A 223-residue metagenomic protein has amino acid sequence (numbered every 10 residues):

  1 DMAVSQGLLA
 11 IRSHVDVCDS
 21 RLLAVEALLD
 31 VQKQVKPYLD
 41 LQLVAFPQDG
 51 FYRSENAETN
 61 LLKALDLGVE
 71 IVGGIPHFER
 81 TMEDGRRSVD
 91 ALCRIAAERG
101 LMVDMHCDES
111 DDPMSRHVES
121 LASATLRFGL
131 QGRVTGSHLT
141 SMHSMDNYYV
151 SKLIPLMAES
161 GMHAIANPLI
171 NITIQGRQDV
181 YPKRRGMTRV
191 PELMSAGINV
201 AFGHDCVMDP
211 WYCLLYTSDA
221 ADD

Functional and structural regions predicted by a protein language model:
D1, G68-I71, H117-T135, A158-H163 (+1 more regions): Active-site gating loops and adjacent loop-to-helix segments of metal-dependent hydrolytic enzymes
D1-H14, L22-Q34, N60-D66: Alpha-helical scaffold segments that flank or form the walls of functional sites
V4, A97, A158, M194-S195: Anion (oxyanion) recognition and catalysis
G7, V72, H106, G136 (+2 more regions): Divalent metal-coordination and catalytic microenvironments
L8-L9, P37-L41, G68-I71, R99-L101 (+3 more regions): Short, well-ordered coil/turn segments that N-cap beta-strands
V15-A27, P47-N56, G74-R133, T140-N147 (+1 more regions): Divalent metal-binding pocket/active-site signature
Q32-K36, L61-L67, I95-A97, T125-G129 (+1 more regions): Acidic (Asp/Glu)-rich catalytic clusters
M102, S123-V134, N167-I174, R184-D219 (+1 more regions): His/Asp/Glu-enriched, well-ordered alpha-helical/loop segment that forms or immediately abuts the divalent-metal
